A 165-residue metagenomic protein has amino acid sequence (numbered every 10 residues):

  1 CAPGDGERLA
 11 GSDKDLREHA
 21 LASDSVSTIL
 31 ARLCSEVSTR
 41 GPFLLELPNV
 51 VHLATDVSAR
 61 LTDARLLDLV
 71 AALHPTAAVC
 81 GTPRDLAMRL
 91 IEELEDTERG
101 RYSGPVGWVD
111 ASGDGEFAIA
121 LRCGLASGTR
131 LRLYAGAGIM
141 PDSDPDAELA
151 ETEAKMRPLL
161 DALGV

Functional and structural regions predicted by a protein language model:
C1-E92, G164: Contiguous alpha-helical scaffold segments within structured protein domains that host functional hotspots
D56-V165: Conserved hydrophobic core element of enzyme catalytic domains
